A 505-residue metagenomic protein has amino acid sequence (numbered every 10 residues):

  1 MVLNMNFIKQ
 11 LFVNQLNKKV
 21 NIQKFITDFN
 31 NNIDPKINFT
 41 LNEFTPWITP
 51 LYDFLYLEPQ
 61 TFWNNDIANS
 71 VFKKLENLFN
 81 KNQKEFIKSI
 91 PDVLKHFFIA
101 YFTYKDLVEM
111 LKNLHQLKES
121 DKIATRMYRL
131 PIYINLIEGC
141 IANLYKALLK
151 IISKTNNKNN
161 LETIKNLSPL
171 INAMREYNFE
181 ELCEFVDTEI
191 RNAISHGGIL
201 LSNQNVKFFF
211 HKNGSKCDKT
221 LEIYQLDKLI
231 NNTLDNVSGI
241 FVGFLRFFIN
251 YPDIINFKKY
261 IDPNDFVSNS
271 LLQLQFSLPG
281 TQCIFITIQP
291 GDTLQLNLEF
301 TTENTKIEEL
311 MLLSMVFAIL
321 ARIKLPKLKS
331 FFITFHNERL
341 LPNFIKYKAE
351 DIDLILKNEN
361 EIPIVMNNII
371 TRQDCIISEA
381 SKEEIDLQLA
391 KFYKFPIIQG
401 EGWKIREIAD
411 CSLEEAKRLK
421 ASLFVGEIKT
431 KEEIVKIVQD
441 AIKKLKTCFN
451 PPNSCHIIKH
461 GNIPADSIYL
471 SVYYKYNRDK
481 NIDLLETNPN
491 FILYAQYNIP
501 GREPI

Functional and structural regions predicted by a protein language model:
M1-S120, K259-I397: Extended intrinsically disordered or low-complexity regions, especially N/C-terminal cytosolic tails and loops, rather
K74-L75, I164-N205: Short, mixed-charge amphipathic alpha-helical segments
A124-I171: Short, contiguous, well-structured surface segments enriched in hydrophobic/aromatic residues
Q204-S215, F331, I468-S471: Short polybasic amphipathic segments
F208-Y260: Amphipathic, Lys/Arg-enriched alpha-helical patches that create a basic surface for binding polyanionic ligands
P279-T293, K394-V425: Short edge beta-strands and adjacent turn/loop segments
I397-G400, Y476-I505: C-terminal partner/receptor-binding element of secreted or periplasmic proteins
R418-D479: Mature extracytoplasmic domains of secretory-pathway proteins
